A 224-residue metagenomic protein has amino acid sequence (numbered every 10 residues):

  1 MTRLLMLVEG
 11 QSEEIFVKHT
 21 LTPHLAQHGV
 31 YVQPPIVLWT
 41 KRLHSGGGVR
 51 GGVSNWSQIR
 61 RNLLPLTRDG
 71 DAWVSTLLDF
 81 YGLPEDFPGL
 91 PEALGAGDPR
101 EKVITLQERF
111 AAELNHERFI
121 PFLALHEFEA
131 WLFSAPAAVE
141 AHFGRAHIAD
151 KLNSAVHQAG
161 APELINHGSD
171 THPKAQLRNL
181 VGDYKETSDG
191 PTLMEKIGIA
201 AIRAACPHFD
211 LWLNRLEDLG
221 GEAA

Functional and structural regions predicted by a protein language model:
M1, E14-G46, W56-A224: C-terminal accessory helical subdomains adjacent to catalytic cores in phosphodiester- and nucleotide-handling enzymes
M6-I15: Catalytic nucleophile-elbow at a beta strand-turn-alpha helix junction centered on a G-D-S/GDSL motif, marking
R50-S54: Short, flexible loop segments at the rims of nucleotide/cofactor-binding pockets, characterized by
